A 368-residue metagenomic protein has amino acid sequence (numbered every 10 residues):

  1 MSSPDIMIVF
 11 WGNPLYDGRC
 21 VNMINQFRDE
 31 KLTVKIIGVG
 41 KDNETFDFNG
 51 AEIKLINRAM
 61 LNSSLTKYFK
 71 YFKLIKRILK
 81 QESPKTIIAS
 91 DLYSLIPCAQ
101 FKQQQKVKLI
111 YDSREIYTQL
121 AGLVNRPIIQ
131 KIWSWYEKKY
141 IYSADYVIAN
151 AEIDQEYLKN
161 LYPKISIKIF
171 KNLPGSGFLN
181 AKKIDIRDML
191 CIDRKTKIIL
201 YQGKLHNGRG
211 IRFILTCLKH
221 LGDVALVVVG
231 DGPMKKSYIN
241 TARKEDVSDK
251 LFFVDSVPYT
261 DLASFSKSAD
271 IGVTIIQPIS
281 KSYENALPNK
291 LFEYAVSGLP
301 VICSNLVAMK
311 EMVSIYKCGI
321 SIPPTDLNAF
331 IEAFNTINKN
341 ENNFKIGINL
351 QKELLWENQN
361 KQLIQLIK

Functional and structural regions predicted by a protein language model:
M7-V9, I148, D193-L218, V227: Conserved donor-binding/catalytic core segment of Leloir-type glycosyltransferases
N25, F72-K80, I96, Q100-Q104 (+1 more regions): Membrane-proximal helix-turn-helix segments that form the acceptor-binding/catalytic region of lipid-linked
G38, Q130, S134-A181, I192 (+1 more regions): Donor nucleotide-sugar binding/catalytic pocket of nucleotide-sugar-dependent glycosyltransferases
T66-K70, K108, Y117-Y140, E156 (+2 more regions): Nucleotide-sugar donor phosphate/pyrophosphate-binding loop at the beta->alpha transition of glycosyltransferases
V229, K236-S264: Nucleotide-activated donor-binding/catalytic signature segment of Leloir-type glycosyltransferases, i.e., the conserved
I271-T274, E293-C303: Short hydrophobic beta-strand element within catalytic cores of glycosyltransferases and related nucleotide-activated
I315-Y316, I320-L327, F334-E341: Conserved acidic donor-binding segment of nucleotide-sugar-dependent glycosyltransferases
K339-I367: A charged, aromatic-enriched C-terminal amphipathic alpha-helix characteristic of glycosyltransferases across folds
